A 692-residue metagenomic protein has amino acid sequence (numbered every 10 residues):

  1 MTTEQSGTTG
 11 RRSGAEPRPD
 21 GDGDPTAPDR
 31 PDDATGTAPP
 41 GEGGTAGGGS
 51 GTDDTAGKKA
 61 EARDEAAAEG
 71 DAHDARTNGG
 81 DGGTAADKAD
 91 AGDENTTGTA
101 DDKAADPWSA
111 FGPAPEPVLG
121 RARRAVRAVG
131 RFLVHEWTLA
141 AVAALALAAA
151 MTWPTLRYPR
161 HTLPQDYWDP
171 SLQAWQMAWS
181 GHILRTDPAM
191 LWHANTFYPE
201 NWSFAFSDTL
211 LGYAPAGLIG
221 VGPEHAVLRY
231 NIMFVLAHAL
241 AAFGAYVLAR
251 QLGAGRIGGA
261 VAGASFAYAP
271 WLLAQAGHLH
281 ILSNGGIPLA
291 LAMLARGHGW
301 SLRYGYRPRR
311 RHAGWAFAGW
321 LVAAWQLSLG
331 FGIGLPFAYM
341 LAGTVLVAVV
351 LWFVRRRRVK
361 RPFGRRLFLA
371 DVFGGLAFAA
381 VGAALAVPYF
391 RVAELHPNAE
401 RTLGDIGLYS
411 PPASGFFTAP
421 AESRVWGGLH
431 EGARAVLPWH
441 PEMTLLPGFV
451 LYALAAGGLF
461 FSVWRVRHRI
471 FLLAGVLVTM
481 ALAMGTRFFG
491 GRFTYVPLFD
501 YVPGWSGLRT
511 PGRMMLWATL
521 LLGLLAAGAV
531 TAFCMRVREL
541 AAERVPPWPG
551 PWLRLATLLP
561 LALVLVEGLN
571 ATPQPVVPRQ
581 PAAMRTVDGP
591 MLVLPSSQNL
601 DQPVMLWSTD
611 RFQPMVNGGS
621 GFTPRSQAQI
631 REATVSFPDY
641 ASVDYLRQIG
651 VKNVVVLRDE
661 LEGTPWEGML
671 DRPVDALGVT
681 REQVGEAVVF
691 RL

Functional and structural regions predicted by a protein language model:
M1-G47, A60-D87, D93-T155, L367-A377 (+1 more regions): Start-transfer (signal-anchor) and selected internal transmembrane alpha helices of multi-pass inner/ER membrane
T3, W168-I183, G375-A377, V381-F460 (+1 more regions): Periplasmic/ER-lumenal interhelical loops and adjacent helix-loop junctions in multi-pass membrane proteins
L147-A241, S265, A269-A274, H278-N284 (+4 more regions): Membrane-interface coil-to-helix junctions
Y246-A267, R307-R310, G550, R554-L561: Transmembrane-helix signature of polytopic, membrane-embedded enzymes that assemble or transfer cell-envelope glycans
A290-A318: Membrane-interface transmembrane helices that cradle and orient dolichyl/undecaprenyl
R296, R303-Y306, F337-F378, S462: Perimembrane helix-loop-helix junctions
R355-V372, A455-T494, E543-P551: Membrane-interface helix-loop-helix junctions at transmembrane boundaries of multi-pass membrane enzymes, predominantly
P560-L692: Extracytoplasmic
